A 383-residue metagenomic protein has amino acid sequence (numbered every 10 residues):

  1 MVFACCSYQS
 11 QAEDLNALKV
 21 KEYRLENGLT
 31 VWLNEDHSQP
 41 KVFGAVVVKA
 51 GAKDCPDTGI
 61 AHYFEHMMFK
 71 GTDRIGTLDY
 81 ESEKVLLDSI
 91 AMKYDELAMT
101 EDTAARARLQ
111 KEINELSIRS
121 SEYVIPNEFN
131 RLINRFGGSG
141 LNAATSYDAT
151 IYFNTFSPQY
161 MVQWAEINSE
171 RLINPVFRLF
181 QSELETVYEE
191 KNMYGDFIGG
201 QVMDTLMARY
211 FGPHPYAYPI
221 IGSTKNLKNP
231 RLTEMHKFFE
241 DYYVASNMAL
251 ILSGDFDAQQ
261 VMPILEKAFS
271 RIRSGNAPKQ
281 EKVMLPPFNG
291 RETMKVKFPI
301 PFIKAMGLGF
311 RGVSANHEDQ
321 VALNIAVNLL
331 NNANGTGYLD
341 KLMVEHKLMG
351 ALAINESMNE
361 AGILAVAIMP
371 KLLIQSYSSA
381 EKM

Functional and structural regions predicted by a protein language model:
M1-E13: Bacterial Sec-dependent N-terminal signal peptides
E13-K49: Mature N-terminal segment immediately following signal peptide/propeptide cleavage in secreted/periplasmic
N34, Q39-D54, I60-Y63, T77-E170 (+4 more regions): M16 family metallopeptidases and their MPP-like homologs
I60-M68, A326: Active-site His/Glu-centered metal-binding helix of metallohydrolases
H66-G76: Catalytic Zn2+-binding segment of zinc metalloproteases
R171, P175-L179, N192-G195, G212-I220 (+1 more regions): An aromatic/glycine/proline-enriched structural segment found at the starts of mature extracellular/organellar domains
